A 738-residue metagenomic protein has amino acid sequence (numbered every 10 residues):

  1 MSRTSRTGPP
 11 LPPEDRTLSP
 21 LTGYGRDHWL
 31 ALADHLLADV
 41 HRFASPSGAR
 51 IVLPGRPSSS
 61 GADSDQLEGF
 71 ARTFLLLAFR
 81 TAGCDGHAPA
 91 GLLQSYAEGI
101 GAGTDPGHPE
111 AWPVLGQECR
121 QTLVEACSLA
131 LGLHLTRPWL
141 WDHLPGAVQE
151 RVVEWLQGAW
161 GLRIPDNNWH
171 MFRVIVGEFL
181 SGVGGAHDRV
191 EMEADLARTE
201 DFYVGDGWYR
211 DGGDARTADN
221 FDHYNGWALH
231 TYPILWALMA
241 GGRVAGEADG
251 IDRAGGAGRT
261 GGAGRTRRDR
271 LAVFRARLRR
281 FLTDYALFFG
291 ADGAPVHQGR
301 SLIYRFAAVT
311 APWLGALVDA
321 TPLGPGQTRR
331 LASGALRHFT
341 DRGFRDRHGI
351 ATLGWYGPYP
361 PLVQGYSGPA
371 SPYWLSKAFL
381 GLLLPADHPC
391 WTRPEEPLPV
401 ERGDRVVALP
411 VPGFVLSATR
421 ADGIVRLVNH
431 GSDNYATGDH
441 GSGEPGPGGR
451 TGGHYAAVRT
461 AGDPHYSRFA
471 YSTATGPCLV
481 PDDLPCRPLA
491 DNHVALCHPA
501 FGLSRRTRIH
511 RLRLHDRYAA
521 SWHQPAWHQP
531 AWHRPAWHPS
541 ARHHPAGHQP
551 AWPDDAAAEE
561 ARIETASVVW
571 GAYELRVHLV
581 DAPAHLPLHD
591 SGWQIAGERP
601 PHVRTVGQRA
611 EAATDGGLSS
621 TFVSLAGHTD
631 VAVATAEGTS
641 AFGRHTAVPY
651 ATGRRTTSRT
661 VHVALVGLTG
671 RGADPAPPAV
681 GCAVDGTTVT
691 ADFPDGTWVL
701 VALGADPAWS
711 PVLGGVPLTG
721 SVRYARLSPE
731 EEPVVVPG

Functional and structural regions predicted by a protein language model:
M1-D105: Extreme N-terminal leader/anchor segments
M1-L18, A257-T260, S728-G738: Basic/polar N-terminal segments that are highly enriched at the extreme N-terminus, encompassing both cleavable
D63-T81, P89, L93-G246, G262-W313: Aromatic-lined, polymer-binding surfaces characteristic of secreted/periplasmic polysaccharide-degrading enzymes
G107-W112, G290-A436: Carbohydrate-active enzyme catalytic cores, enriched for enzymes that act on polyanionic acidic polysaccharides
R198, S333, W593-A596: Amphipathic alpha-helical scaffolding segments
G246-R265, W527, W532, W537 (+2 more regions): Small-residue-biased low-complexity repeat regions
A370-W527, A531-W532, W537, A546-D590: Non-catalytic C-terminal accessory modules of carbohydrate-active enzymes
C478-P535, G547-G738: Extended repeat-based interaction scaffolds and adjacent low-complexity, acidic/S/T/P-biased segments that form broad
